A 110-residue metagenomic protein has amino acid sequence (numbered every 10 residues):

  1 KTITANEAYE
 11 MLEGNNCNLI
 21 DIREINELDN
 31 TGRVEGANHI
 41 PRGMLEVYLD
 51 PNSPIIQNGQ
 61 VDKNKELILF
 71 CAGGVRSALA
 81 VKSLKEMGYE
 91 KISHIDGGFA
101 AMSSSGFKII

Functional and structural regions predicted by a protein language model:
K1-C17, I25-E66, V75-I110: Rhodanese-like catalytic fold shared by cysteine-dependent sulfurtransferases and DSP/PTP-type phosphatases
F70: Short, surface-exposed ligand- or partner-binding patches at beta-edge/loop junctions that are enriched in aromatics
